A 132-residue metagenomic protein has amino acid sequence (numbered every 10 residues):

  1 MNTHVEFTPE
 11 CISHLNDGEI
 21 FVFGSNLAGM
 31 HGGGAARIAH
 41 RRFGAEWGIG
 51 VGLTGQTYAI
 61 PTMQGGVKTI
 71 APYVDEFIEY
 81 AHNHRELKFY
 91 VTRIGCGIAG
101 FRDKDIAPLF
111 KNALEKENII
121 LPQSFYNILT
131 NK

Functional and structural regions predicted by a protein language model:
M1-K132: Macrodomain-like recognition of ADP-ribose-binding/processing modules
